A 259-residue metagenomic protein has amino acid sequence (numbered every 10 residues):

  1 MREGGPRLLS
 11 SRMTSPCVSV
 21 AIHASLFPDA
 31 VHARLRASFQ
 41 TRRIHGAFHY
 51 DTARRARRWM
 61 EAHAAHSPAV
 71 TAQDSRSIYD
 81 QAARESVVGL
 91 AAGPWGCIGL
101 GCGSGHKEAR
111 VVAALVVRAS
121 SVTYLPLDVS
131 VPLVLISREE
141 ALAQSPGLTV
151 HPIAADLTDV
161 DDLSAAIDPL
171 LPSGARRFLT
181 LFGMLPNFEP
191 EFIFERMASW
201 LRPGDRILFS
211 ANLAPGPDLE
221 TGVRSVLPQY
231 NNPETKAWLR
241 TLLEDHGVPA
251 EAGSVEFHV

Functional and structural regions predicted by a protein language model:
P6-I98, G105-T123, L127-I153, V160-D161 (+2 more regions): Rossmann-like AdoMet
V111, M197-W200: Class I S-adenosylmethionine-dependent transferase superfamily signal
A154, F182-G183, A211-L213: Short, structured patches in soluble enzyme cores that scaffold and shape functional sites
S173-F192, R196: A short SAM/SAH-binding and catalytic strip from SAM-dependent methyltransferases
F188, L201-R202: Helix-to-beta-strand junctions that scaffold the AdoMet/dcAdoMet cofactor pocket in Class I SAM-dependent enzymes
P203-G216: Conserved beta-strand signature within the Rossmann-like core of class I S-adenosyl-L-methionine
A214, D218-Q229: Short, glycine-/aromatic-enriched active-site segment of Class I SAM-dependent methyltransferases
V226-V259: Substrate-binding/catalytic lobe of Class I Rossmann-like enzymes that use SAM or dcSAM, i.e., the mid-to-C-terminal
